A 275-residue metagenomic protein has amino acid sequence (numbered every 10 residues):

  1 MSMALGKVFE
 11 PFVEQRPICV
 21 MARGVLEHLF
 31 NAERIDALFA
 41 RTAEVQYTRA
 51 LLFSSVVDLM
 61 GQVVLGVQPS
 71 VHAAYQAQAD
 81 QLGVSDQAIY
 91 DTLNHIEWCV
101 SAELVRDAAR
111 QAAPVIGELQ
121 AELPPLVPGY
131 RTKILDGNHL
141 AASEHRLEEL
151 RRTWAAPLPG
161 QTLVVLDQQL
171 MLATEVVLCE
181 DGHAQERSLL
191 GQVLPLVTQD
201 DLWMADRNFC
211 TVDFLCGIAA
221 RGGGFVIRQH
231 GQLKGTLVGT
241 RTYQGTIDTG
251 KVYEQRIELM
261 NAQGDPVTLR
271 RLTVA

Functional and structural regions predicted by a protein language model:
M1-Q68, I89-I96, E103-V115, V127-R131 (+2 more regions): Single, function-defining residue in the core of a domain
G66-Q78: Short, charged amphipathic recognition helices of the HTH superfamily and cognate SANT/SANTA-like modules
Q78-D91: Short, basic interhelical loop/turn and adjoining N-cap of the next helix at nucleic-acid- or acidic-partner-contacting
R151-T153: Extracellular beta-strand-rich solenoid/capping regions of secreted or surface-exposed proteins that bind or remodel
